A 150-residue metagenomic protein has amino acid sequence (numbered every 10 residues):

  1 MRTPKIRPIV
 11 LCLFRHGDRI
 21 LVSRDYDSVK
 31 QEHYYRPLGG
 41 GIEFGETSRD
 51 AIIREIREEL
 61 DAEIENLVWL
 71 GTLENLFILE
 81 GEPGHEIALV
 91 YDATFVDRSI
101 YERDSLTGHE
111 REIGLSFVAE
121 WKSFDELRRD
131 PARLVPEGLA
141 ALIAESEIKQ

Functional and structural regions predicted by a protein language model:
M1-L21, G41, L67, D92: Conserved N-terminal beta-strand and adjoining loop/helix that marks the start of the Nudix/MutT-like hydrolase domain
R7, R15, P37, I64 (+2 more regions): Short connector loops at helix/strand junctions that flank enzyme active sites, especially segments positioning acidic
R15-I20, V29, E43-F44, N75-L76 (+1 more regions): Short, charged/polar surface micro-motifs in flexible loops or helix N-caps
R19-E58: Conserved Nudix-box catalytic region and its N-terminal flanking loop in Nudix hydrolases and closely related
I53, E74-N75: Internal catalytic or translocation cores that form aromatic/hydrophobic pockets or channels for amphipathic metabolites
E63-T72: A short coil-to-beta-strand element that immediately follows conserved catalytic motifs
F77-S105, E120, G138, L142: Active-site-adjacent beta-strand/loop module that shapes the phosphate/pyrophosphate-binding cleft
R103-A141: NUDIX/MutT-family hydrolases
